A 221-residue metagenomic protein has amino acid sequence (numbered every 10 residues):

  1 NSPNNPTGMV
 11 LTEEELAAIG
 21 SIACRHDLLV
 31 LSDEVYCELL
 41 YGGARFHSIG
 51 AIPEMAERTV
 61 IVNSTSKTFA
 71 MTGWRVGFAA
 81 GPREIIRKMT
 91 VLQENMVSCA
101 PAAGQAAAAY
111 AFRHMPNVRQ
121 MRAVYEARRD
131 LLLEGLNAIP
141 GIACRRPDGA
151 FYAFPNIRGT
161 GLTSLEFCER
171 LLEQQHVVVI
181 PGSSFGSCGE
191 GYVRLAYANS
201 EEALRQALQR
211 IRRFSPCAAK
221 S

Functional and structural regions predicted by a protein language model:
N1-S221: PLP-dependent class I/II
